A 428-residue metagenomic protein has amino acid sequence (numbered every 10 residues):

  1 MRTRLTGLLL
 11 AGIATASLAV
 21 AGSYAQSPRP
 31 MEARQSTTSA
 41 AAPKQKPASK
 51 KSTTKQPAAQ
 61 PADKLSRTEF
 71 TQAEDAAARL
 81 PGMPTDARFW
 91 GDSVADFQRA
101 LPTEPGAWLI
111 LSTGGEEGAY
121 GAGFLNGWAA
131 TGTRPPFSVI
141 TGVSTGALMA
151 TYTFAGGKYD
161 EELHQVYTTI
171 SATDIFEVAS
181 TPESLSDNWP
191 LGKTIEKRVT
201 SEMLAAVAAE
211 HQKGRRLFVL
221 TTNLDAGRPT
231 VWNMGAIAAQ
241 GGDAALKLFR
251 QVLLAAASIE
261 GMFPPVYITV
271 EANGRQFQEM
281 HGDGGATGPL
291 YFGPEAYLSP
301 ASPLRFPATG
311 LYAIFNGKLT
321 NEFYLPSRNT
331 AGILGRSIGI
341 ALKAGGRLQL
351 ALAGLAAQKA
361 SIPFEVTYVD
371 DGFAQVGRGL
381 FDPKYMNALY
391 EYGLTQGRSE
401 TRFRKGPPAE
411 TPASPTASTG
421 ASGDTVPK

Functional and structural regions predicted by a protein language model:
M1-L10: Bacterial N-terminal signal peptides that target proteins for export
L9-A19: Bacterial N-terminal signal peptides
V20-A25: Sec/Tat signal peptide C-region and signal peptidase I cleavage site
Q26-V139, F154-K428: Patatin-like phospholipase
V143-S144: Catalytic nucleophile serine of serine hydrolases, specifically the conserved "nucleophile elbow" pentapeptide
M149-Y152: Hydrolases whose catalytic domains are alpha/beta-hydrolase-1, hotdog thioesterase, or metallo-beta-lactamase-like
